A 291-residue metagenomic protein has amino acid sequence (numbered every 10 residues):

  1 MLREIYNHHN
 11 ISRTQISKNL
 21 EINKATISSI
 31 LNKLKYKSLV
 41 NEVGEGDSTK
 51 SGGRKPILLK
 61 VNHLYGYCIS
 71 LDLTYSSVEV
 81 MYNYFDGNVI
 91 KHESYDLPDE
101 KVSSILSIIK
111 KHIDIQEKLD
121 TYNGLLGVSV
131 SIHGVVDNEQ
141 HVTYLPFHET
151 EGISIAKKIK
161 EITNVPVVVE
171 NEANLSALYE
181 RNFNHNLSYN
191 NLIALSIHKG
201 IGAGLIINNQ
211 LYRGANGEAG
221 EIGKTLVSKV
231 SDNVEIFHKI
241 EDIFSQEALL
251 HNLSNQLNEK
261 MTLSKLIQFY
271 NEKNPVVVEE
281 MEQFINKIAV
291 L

Functional and structural regions predicted by a protein language model:
L2-V43, T49-G53, L58-S94, P98-G124 (+2 more regions): ATP-binding/phosphotransfer module of carbohydrate and carboxylate kinases, centering on a glycine-rich
C68-D72, L125-S129, L192-S196, G202-G204: Short glycine-aspartate micro-motif
N83, Y95, H148, G217-E218: Residue-level structural signal for beta-strand termini and adjacent loop
V89, E93-N191: Glycine-rich phosphate-binding loop and adjoining helix at the ATP-binding site of ATP-dependent phosphoryl-transfer
H92, V168-A173, L178-P275: Glycine/GP-enriched mid-protein hinge/lid loop-to-helix segment characteristic of carbohydrate kinases
